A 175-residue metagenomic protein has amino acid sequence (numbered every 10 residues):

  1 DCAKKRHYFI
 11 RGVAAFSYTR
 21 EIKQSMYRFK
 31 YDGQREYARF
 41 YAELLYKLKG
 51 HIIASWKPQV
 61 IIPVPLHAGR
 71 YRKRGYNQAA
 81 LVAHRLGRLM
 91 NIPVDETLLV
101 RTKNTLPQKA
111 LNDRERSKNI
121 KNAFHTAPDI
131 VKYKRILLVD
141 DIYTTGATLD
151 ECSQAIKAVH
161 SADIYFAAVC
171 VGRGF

Functional and structural regions predicted by a protein language model:
D1-R88, K109: Extended interfacial segments that mediate partner engagement and assembly in macromolecular machines
Y46, R85-G87, P93-D95, F166-A167: Generic alpha-helical hydrophobic packing signal
I53, M90, I156, H160: Active-site catalytic pocket residues across diverse enzymes, especially alpha/beta-hydrolases
V60, M90-V100: A short coil-to-beta-strand element that immediately follows conserved catalytic motifs
E96-F175: PRPP/pyrophosphate-binding module of the type I phosphoribosyltransferase fold
